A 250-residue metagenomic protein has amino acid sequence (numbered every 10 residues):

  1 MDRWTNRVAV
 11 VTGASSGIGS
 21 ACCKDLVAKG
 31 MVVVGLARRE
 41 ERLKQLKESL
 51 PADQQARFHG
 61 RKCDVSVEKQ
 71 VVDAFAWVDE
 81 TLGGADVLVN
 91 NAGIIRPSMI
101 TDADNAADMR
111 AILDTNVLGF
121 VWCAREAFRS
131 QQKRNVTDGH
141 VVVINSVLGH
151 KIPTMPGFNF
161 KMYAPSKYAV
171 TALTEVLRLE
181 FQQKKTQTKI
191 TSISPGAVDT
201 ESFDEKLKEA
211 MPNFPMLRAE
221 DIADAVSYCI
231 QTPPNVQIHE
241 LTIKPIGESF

Functional and structural regions predicted by a protein language model:
S15-S16: Conserved glycine-rich cofactor-binding loop
K29-Q45: Conserved glycine-rich Rossmann-like NAD(P)H-binding loop of the short-chain dehydrogenase/reductase
E41, K62-D73, A106: The beta1-alpha1 cofactor-binding region of Rossmann-like NAD(H)/NADP(H)-dependent oxidoreductases
V72, I95-R110, K133, T154: Conserved mid-core segment of classical short-chain dehydrogenase/reductases
A74, V89, C123-A127, L173-T174: Hydrophobic positions on the long internal alpha-helix of Rossmann-like NAD(P)-dependent oxidoreductase domains
T137-T171, E175, L179-Q183: Catalytic loop of short-chain dehydrogenase/reductase
T188, S192-I193, K208-F250: C-terminal helical subdomain
